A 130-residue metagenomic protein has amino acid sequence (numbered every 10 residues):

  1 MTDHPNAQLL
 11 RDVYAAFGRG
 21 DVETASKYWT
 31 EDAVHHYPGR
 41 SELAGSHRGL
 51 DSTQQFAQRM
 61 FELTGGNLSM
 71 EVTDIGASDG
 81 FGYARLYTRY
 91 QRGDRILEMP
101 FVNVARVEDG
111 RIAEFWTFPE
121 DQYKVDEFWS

Functional and structural regions predicted by a protein language model:
M1-E31, W129-S130: Short, low-complexity N-terminal intrinsically disordered segments enriched in polar/charged residues
L10-V13, T24-S26, A33, G49 (+4 more regions): Hydrophobic pocket/interface hotspot
S26-G80: A solvent-exposed, acidic/Ser-Thr-rich amphipathic alpha-helical stretch
W29-T30, T88-Y90, N103, P119: Short beta-strand segments enriched in hydrophobic/aromatic residues within well-folded beta-rich domains
S69-M70, L97-N103: Short, surface-exposed coil-to-beta transition loops
D79-T88: A short hydrophobic beta-strand element
Y90-L97: Short, cysteine-centered beta-strand-loop-beta hairpins and adjacent loop/turn segments enriched in charged/polar
E114-S130: Low-complexity, intrinsically disordered terminal/linker segments enriched in charged and Gly/Pro repeats
